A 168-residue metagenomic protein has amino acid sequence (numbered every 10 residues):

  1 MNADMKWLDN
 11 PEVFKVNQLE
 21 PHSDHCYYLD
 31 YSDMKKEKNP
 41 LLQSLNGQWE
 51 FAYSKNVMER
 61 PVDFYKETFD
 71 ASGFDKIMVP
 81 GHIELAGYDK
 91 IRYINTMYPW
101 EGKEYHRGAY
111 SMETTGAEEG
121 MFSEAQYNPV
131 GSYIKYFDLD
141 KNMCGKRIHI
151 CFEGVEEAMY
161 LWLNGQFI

Functional and structural regions predicted by a protein language model:
N2-Y27, S32-K36, L41, E50-S54 (+7 more regions): Accessory beta-strand-rich segments of carbohydrate-active enzymes
P40-L45, Y65: Short beta-strand segments and strand-loop junctions that repeat across beta-rich extracellular domains
N46, A71, Y133-I134: Hydrophobic residues on conserved beta-strands that form the core of alpha/beta folds
V57: Surface-exposed, flexible loop/turn segments at secondary-structure boundaries
R60-V79: Short Gly/aromatic-enriched secondary-structure transition segments
F64, T68, Y93-Y98: A sequence-level detector of short, solvent-exposed, charge-rich linear segments
